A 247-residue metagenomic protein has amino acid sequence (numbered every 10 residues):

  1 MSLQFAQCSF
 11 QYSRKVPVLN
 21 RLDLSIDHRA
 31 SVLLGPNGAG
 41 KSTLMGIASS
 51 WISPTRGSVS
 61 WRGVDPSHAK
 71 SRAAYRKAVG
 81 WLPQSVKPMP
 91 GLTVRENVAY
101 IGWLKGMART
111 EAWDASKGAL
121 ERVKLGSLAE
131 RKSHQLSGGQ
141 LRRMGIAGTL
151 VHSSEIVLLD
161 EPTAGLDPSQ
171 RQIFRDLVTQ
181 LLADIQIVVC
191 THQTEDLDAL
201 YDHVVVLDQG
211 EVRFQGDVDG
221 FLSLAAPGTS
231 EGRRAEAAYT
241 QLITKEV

Functional and structural regions predicted by a protein language model:
M1-F5, S9-R21, A69-S71: A short, flexible loop at the N-terminus of ABC-type nucleotide-binding domains that lies
S49: Helix-to-loop junction immediately C-terminal to a conserved catalytic motif
G57-H68, A74-Y75: Conserved ABC transporter NBD signature motif
G91, K132-L136: Conserved ABC ATPase signature
A99, W103, T110-L128: Conserved ABC ATPase "signature" region
V157-E161: Catalytic Walker B motif of ABC-type/P-loop ATPase nucleotide-binding domains
